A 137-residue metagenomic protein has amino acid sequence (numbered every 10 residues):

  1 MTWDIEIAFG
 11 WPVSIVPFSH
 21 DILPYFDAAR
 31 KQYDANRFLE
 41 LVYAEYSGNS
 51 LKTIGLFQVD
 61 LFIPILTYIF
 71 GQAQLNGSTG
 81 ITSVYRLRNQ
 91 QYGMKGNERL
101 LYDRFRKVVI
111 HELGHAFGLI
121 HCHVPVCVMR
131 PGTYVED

Functional and structural regions predicted by a protein language model:
T2-V108, I120: Metzincin-family zinc-dependent endopeptidase catalytic domain
I54, H111, M129: Divalent metal-coordination and catalytic microenvironments
V108-A116: Catalytic glutamate of the conserved HExxH
I120-D137: Post-HEXXH active-site segment of zinc metalloproteases
